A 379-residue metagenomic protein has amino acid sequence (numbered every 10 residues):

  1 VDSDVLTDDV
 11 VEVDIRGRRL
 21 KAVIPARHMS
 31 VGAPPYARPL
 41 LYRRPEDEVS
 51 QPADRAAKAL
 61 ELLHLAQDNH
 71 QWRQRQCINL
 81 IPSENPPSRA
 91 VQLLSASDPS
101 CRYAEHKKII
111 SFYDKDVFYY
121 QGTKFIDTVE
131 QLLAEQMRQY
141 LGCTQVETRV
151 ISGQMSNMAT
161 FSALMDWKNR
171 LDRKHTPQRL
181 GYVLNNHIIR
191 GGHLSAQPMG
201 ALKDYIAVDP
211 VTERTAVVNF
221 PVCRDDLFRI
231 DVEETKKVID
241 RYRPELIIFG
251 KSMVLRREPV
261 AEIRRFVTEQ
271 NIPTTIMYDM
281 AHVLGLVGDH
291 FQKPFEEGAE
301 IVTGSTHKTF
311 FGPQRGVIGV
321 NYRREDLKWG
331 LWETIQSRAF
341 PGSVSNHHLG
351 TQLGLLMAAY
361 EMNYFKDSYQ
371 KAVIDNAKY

Functional and structural regions predicted by a protein language model:
V1-P35: Glycine-rich, small/acidic residue-mixed loop/short-helix segments
L20, P87-S88, S100-Y103, G191 (+1 more regions): Short, acidic Gly/Pro/Ser/Thr-rich loop/turn segments
V23-A53, K168-L171, S368-K371, D375: N-terminal charge/polar-biased segments
Y36-L132, R265: N-terminal glycine-rich, Lys/His-bearing helix-loop that initiates the first secondary-structure elements of many
P45-D47, F125-T128, L132-Y379: Conserved PLP-enzyme active-site core in the AAT-like
